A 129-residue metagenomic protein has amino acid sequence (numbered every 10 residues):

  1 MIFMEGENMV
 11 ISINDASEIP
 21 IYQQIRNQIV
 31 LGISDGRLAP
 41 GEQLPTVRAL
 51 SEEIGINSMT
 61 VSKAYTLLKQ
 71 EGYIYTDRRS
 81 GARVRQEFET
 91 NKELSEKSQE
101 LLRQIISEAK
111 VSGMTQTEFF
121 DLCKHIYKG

Functional and structural regions predicted by a protein language model:
M1-Q43, E96-K128: Extreme N-terminal segment that seeds HTH/winged-HTH DNA-binding domains in transcriptional regulators
Q43-I54, L68: A short alpha-helical element within helix-turn-helix/winged-helix DNA-binding domains across DNA-binding proteins
L44, Y73-V84, E89: Short, Lys/Arg-rich nucleic-acid/phosphate-binding segment
M59: Key DNA-contact positions within bacterial/archaeal DNA-binding proteins
K63, L67: Alpha-helical DNA-recognition elements
E71-G72, G129: Short, solvent-exposed alpha-helical "recognition" segments
F88-E96: Terminal helix-turn-helix DNA-binding modules in bacterial transcription factors
